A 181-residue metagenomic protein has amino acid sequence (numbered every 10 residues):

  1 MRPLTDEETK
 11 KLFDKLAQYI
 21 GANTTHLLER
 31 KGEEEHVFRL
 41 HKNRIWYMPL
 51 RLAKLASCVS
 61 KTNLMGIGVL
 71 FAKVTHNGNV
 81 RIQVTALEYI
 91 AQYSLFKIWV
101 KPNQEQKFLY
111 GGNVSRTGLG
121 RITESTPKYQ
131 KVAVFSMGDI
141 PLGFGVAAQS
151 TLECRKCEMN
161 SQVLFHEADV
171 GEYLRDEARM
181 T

Functional and structural regions predicted by a protein language model:
M1-T181: Accessory RNA 3′-end/elbow-binding domains used by RNA modification enzymes
